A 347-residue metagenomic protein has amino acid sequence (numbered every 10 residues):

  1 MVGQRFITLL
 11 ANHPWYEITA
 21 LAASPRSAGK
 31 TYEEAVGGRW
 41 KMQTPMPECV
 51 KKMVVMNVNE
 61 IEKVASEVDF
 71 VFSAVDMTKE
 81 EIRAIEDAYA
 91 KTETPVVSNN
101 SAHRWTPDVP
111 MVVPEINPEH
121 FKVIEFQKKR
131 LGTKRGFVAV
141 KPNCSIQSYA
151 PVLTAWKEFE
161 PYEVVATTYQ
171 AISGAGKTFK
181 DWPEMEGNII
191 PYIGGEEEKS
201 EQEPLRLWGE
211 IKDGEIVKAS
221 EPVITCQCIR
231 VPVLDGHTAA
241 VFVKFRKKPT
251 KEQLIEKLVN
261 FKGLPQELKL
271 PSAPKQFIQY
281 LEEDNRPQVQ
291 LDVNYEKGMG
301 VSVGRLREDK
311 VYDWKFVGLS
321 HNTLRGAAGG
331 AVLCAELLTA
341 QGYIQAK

Functional and structural regions predicted by a protein language model:
M1-P191, P222-V223, N294-Y295, V301-S302 (+2 more regions): N-terminal Rossmann-like NAD(P) cofactor-binding subdomain of oxidoreductases, focused on the glycine-rich
S173-K347: Charged docking surfaces used in two-component/phosphorelay signaling
